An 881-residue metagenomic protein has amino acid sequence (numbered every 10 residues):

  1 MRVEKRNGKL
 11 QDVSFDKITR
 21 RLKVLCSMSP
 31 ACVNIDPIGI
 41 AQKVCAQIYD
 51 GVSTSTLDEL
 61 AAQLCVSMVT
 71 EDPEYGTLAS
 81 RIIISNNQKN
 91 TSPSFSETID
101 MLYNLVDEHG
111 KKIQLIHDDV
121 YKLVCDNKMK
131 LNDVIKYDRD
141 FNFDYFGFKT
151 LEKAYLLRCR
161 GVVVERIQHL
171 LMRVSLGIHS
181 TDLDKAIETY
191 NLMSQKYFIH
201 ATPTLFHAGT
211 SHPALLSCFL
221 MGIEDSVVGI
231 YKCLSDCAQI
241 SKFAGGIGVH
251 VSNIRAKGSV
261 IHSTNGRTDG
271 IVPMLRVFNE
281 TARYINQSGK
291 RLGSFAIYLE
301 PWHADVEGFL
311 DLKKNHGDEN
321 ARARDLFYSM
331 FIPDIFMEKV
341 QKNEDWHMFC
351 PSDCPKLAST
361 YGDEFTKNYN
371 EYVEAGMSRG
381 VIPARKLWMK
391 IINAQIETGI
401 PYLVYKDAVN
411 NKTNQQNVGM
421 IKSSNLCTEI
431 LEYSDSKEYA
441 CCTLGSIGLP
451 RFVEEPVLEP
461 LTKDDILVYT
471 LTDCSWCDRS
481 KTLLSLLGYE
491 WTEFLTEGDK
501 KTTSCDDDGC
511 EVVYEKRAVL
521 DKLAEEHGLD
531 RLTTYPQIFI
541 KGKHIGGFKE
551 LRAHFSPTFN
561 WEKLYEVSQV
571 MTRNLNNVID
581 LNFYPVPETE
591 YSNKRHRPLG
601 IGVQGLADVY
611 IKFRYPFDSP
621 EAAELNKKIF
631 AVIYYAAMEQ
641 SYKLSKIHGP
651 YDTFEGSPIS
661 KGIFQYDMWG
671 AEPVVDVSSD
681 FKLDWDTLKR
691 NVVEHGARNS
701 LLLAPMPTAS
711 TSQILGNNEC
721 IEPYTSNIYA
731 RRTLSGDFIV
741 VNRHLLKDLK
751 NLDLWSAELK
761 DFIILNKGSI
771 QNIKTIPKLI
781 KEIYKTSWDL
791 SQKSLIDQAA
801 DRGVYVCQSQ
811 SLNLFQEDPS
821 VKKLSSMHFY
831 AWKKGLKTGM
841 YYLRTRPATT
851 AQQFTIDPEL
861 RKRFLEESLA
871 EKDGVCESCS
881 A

Functional and structural regions predicted by a protein language model:
K9, C32-M172, T189-Y190: Core nucleic-acid recognition elements
V52, V66-S67, N142-L157, M193-H207 (+5 more regions): Core structural elements
R81, N86-K89, P93-Y137, L216-E454 (+7 more regions): Active-site cavity-forming subdomains of large catalytic enzyme subunits
L123-T150, T428-S434, L575-N582, P650 (+4 more regions): Catalytic alpha/beta core of large soluble enzyme barrels
G399, L458-G498: Local sequence-structure signature of Cys/Sec-based thiol-disulfide redox active-site neighborhoods
T496-T533, L551, F555: Thioredoxin-like thiol-disulfide oxidoreductase module
I540-T558: Non-catalytic, surface beta->alpha helical segment in thiol-disulfide oxidoreductase systems
V567-E590, K594, P598, P616-T708 (+3 more regions): Internal maturation/activation junctions in enzymes
